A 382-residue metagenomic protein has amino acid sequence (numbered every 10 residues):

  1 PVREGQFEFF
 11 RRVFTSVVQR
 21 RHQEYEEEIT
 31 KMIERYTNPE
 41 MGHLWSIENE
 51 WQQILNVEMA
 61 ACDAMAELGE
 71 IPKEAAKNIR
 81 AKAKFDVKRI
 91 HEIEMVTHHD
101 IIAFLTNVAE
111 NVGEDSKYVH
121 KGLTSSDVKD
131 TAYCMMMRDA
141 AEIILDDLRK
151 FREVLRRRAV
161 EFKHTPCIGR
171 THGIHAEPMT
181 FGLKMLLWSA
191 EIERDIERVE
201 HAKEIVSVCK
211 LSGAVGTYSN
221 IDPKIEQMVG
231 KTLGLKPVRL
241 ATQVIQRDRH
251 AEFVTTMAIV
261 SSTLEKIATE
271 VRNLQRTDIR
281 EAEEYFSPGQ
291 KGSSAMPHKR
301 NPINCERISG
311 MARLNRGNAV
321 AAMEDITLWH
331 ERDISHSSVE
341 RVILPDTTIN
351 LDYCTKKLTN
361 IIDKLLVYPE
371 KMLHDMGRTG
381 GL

Functional and structural regions predicted by a protein language model:
V2-F10: Extreme N-terminal basic, low-complexity initiation segments that serve as generic localization/processing leaders
V13-F14, R20-K31: Short, Lys/Arg-enriched N-terminal segments with co-localized hydrophobic residues within the first ~10-30 amino acids
E26-S212, Y218, D222-M228, T232 (+3 more regions): A helix-coil-helix interface module used to build multimeric assemblies and to scaffold catalytic/cofactor sites
E28-Q53, I93-T97, E114, M296-L382: Glycine-rich cofactor/substrate-binding loops
A64, N107, N111, V154 (+12 more regions): Generic, well-ordered alpha-helical scaffold segments in large soluble proteins
K73-A76, I279-F286, T359-L373: A glycine-biased, small/acidic residue-tolerant capping/turn segment at secondary-structure junctions
R138-R149, R156, L186-S189, E193 (+7 more regions): Short amphipathic alpha-helical segments with heptad-repeat character
E226, T232-A319: Acidic, glycine-rich loop-and-beta core segments that form the ion-binding/anion-interacting portion of active sites
